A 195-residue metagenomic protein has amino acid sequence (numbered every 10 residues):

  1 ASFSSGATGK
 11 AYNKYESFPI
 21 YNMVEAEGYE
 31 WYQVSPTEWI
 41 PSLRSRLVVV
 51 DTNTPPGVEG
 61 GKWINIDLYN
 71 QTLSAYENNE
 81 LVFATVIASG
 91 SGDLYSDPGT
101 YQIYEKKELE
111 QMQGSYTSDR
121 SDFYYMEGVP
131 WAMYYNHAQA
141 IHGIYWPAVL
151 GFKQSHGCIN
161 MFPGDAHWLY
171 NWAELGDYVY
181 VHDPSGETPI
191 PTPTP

Functional and structural regions predicted by a protein language model:
A1-S4, T8-K10, R44-R46, T52 (+1 more regions): Intrinsically disordered, low-complexity Ser/Thr/Pro-rich tracts
S4, L73-A75, E110-G114: Short, solvent-exposed loop/turn elements at domain surfaces
S5-V48: SH3/SH3-like beta-barrel superfamily modules
M23-E27, E38, N79, L109 (+1 more regions): Short, charged beta-turn/beta-strand-edge "cap" motif at the junction between a beta-strand and an adjacent loop
Q33-V34, Y76, Y134-Y135: A general beta-strand register signal
T52-W63, F83-A84, S91-P195: Exported/periplasmic cell-wall-interacting domains
D67, T72-L73: Gly/Thr-rich phosphate-binding beta-strand-loop-beta motif of the actin/hexokinase/Hsp70
